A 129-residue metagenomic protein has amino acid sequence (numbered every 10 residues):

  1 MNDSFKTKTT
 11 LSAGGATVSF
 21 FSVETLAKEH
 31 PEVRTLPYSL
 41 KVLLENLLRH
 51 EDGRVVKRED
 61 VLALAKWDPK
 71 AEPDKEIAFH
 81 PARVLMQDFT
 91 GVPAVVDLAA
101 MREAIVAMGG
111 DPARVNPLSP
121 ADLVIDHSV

Functional and structural regions predicted by a protein language model:
M1-V129: Fe-S-dependent hydro-lyases/dehydratases of central metabolism
